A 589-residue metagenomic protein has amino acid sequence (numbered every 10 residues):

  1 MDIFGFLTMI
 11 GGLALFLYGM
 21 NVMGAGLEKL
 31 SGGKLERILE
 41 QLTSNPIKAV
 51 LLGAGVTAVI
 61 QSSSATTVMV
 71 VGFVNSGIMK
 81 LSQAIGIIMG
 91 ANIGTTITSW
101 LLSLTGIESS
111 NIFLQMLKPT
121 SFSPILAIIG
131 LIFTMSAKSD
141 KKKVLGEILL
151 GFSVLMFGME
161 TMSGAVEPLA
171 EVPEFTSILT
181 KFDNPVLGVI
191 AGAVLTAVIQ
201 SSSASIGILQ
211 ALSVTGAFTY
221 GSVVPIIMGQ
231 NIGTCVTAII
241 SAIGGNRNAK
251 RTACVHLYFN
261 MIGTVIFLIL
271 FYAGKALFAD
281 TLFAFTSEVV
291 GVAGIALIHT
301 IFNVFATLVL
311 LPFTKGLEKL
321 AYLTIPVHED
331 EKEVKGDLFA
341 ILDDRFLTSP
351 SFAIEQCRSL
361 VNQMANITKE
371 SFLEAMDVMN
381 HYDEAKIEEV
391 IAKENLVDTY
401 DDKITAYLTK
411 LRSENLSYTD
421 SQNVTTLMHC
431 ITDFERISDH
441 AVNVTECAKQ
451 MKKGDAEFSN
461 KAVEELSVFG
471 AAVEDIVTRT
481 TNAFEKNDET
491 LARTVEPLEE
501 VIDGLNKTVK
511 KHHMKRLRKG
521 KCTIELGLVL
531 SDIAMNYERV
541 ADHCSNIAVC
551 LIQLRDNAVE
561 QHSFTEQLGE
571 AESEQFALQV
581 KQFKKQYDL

Functional and structural regions predicted by a protein language model:
M1-L7, S109-S121, F175-K181, G221 (+2 more regions): Interfacial loop-to-helix junctions that mark the boundaries of transmembrane helices in multi-pass membrane
M1-P46, L145-V194, L212-T215: Helix-loop-helix hairpins and the membrane-proximal interhelical loops of multi-pass alpha-helical transport proteins
M9-V22, G53-T57, I125-A137, L150-M162 (+3 more regions): Hydrophobic core segments of alpha-helical transmembrane domains in multi-pass membrane transport and ion-translocation
G24-E28, T57-A65, V166-E167, L195-A204 (+3 more regions): Short helix-coil transition sites and intra-membrane helix breaks within transmembrane domains of multi-pass
L42-M69, P185-I208: Hydrophobic alpha-helical transmembrane segments of multi-pass integral membrane proteins, predominantly secondary
V59-T66, I85-L101, P119-P124, L155 (+5 more regions): Membrane-embedded alpha-helical segments of transport systems, primarily multispan ion/solute transporters
M69-A91, S99-S121, M159, T196-G233 (+4 more regions): Membrane-interfacial helix-loop connectors
M79, T105, G244-K250, A279-I298 (+2 more regions): Cytosolic, long alpha-helical scaffolding segments
